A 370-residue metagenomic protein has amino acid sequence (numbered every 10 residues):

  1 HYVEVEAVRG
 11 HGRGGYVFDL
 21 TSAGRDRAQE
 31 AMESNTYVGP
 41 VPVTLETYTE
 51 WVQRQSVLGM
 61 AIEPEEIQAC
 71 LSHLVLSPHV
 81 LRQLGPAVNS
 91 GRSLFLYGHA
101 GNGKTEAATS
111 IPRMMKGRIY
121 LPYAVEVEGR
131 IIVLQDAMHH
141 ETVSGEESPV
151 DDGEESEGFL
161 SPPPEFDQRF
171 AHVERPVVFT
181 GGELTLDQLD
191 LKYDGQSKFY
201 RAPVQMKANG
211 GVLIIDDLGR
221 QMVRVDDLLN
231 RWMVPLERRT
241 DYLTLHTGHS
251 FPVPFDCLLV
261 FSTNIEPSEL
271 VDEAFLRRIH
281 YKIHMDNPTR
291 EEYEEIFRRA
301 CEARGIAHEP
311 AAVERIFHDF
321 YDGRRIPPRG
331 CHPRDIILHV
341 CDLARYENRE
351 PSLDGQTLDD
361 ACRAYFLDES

Functional and structural regions predicted by a protein language model:
H1-G59: Interdomain "pre-motor" coupling segment immediately N-terminal to P-loop NTPase/helicase cores
R13-G14, P42, H73-P78, G101 (+4 more regions): Conserved phosphate/pyrophosphate-binding and hydrolysis machinery centered on Walker-type P-loop NTPases, extending
V52-L81, I306, G323-I326: Dynamic helix-loop-helix/coil hinge segments at AAA+ ATPase domain boundaries and subdomain interfaces
E65-F261: Conserved ASCE/P-loop NTPase catalytic core
I214, G219-Q221, P267, Y281 (+1 more regions): Residues immediately C-terminal
R231, L270-N287: A short helix-turn-beta junction within AAA+ P-loop NTPase domains corresponding to the substrate/partner-engaging
F297-D359: Conserved AAA+ ATPase small/helical "lid" subdomain
D354-S370: C-terminal engagement/docking regions of AAA+ P-loop ATPases
